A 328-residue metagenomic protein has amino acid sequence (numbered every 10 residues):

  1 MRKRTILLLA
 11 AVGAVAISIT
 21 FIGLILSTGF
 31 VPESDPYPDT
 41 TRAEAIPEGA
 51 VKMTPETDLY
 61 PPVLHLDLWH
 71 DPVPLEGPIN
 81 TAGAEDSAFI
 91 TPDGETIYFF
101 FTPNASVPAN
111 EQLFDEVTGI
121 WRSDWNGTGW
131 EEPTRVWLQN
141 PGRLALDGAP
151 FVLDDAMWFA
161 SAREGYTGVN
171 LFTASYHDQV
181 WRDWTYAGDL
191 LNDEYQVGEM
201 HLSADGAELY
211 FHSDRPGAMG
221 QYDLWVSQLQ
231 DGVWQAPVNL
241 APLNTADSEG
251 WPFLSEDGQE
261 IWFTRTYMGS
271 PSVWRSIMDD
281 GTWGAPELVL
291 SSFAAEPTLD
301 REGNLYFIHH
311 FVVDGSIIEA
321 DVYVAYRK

Functional and structural regions predicted by a protein language model:
M1-V15: N-terminal Sec-pathway targeting helices
I17-I22: Sec-dependent, cleavable N-terminal signal peptides
G23-K328: Short, conserved micro-motifs composed of acidic
